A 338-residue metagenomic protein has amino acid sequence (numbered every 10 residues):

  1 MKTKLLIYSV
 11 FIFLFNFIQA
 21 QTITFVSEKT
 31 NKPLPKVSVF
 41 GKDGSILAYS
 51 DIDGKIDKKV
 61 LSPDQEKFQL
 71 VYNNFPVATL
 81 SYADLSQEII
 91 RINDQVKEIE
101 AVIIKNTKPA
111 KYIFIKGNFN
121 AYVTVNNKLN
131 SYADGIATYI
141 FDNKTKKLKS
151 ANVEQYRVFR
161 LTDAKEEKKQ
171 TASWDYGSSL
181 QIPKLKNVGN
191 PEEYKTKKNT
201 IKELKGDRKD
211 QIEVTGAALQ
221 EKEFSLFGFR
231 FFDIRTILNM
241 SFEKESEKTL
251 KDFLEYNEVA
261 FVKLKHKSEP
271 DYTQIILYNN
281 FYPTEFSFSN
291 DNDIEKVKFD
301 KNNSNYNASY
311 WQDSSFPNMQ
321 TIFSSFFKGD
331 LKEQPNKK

Functional and structural regions predicted by a protein language model:
M1-T24: Bacterial Sec-dependent N-terminal signal peptides
Q21-T30, G54, I90, V102: A short, amphipathic beta-strand motif
K29-D43: Short, ordered, surface-exposed loop/turn motifs in non-cytosolic proteins
V37-G41, F68-Q69, I104: Hydrophobic beta-strand segments
S45-K55: Short, acidic Ser/Thr/Gly-rich low-complexity loop/linker segments typical of extracellular and cell-surface proteins
D57-Q65: Short Pro-Gly-centered beta-turn/loop motif in secreted/extracellular proteins
Q69-L80: A short, solvent-exposed loop/turn motif at the edges and junctions of modular extracellular/periplasmic domains
I89-K338: Surface-exposed, low-complexity/disordered segments and acidic/polar micro-motifs at processing/linker regions
